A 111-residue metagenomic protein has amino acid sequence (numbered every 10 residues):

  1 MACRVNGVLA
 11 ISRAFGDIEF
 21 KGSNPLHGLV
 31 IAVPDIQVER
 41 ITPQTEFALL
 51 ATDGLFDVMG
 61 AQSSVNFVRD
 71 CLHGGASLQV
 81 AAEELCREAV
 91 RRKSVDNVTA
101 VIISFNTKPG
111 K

Functional and structural regions predicted by a protein language model:
M1-K111: PP2C/PPM-type serine/threonine phosphatase catalytic core, specifically the conserved beta-strand-loop-alpha-helix
